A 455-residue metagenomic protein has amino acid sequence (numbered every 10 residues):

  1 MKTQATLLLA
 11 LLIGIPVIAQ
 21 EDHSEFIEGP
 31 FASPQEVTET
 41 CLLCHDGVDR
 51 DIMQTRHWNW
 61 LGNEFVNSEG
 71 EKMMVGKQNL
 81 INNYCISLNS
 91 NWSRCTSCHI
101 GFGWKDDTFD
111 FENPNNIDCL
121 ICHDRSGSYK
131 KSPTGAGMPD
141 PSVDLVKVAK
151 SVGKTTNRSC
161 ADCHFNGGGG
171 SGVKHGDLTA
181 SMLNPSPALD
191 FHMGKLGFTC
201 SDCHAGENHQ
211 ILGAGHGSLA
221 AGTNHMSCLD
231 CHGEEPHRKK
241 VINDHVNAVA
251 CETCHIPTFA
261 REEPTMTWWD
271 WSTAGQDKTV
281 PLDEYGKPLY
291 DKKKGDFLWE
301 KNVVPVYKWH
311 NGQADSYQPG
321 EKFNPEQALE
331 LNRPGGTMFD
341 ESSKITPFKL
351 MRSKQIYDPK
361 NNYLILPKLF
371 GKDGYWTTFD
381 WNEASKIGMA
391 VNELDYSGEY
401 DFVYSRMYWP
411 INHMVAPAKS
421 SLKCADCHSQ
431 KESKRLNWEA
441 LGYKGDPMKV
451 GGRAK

Functional and structural regions predicted by a protein language model:
M1-A5: Positively charged n-region of N-terminal signal peptides that target proteins for export
T6-G14: Bacterial N-terminal signal peptides
A19-T156, D162-H225, L229-N243, I345-R352 (+2 more regions): Sequence context of c-type cytochrome heme-c attachment sites
N224-N332: Repeat-solenoid scaffold signature
V246-V249, S343, K419-L422: Short, well-structured alpha-helical interface segments that form or flank functional binding sites
L289-P334, M338-T346, M351-Q355, P367-M389 (+1 more regions): Long, compositionally biased charged/polar accessory segments in the mid-to-C-terminal portions of proteins
A416-A418, A425-K434: Terminal low-complexity/disordered tails
